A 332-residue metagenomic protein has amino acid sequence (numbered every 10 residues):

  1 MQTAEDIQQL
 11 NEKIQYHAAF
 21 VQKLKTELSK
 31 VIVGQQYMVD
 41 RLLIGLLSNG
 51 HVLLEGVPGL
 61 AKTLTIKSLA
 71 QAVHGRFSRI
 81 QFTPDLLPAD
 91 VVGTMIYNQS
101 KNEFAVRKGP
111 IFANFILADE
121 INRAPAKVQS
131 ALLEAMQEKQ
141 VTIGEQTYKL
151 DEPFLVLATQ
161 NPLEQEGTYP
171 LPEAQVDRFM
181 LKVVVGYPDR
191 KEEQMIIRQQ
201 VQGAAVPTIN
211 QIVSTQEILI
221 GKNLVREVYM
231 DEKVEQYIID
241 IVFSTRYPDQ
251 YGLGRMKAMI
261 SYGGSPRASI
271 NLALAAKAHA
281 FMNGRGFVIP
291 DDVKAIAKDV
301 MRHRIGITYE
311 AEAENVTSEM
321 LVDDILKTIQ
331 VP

Functional and structural regions predicted by a protein language model:
M1-Q9, Y247-P332: C-terminal engagement/docking regions of AAA+ P-loop ATPases
L10-A18, V31, T168-Y169, K182-R255 (+4 more regions): Conserved C-terminal "switch" segment of AAA+ ATPases
I14-L60, F243: Pre-Walker A (pre-P-loop) alpha-helix and adjacent loop at the N terminus of AAA/AAA+ ATPase modules, a conserved
R41-I44, Y97-L117: Conserved alpha-helical scaffold flanking the Walker A/P-loop in AAA+ ATPase domains
L46-T83: Walker A/P-loop
V57, V91, T159: P-loop (Walker A) phosphate-binding loop of NTP-binding proteins
A105-N114, I143-Q160, L171-M180: AAA+/SF3 P-loop NTPase mechanochemical coupling elements
P110-Q137, D151, E166-Q175, Y187-M195: Conserved AAA+/SF3 P-loop NTPase catalytic/coupling segment centered on the Walker-B
